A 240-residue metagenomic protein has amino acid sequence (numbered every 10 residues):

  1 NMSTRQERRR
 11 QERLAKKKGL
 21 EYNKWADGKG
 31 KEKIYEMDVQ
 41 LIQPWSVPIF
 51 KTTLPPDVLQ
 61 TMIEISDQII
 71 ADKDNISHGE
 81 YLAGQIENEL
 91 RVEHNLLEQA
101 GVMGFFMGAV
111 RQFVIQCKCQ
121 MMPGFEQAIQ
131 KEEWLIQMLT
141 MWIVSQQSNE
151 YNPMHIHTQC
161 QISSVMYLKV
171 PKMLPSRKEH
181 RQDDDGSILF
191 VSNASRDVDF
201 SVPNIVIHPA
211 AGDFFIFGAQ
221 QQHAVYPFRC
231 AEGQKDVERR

Functional and structural regions predicted by a protein language model:
S3-D27: Short Lys/Arg-rich cationic patches that frequently serve as NLS/NoLS or arginine-rich RNA/DNA-binding motifs
W25-Q130, N149-N152: Non-heme Fe(II)/2-oxoglutarate
P44, T158, A231-G233: Solvent-exposed loop and beta-edge segments used for protein-protein assembly and interaction
K131-L135, C230-E232: A short beta-turn/loop motif at secondary-structure boundaries
L135-I216, Y226: Catalytic core of non-heme Fe(II) oxygenases with the double-stranded beta-helix
S163-M166, E232-R240: A short hydrophobic beta-strand segment most commonly corresponding to one strand of the jelly-roll/cupin
H223: Glycine-rich nucleotide phosphate-binding loop and flanking beta-alpha elements of Rossmann-like dinucleotide-binding
